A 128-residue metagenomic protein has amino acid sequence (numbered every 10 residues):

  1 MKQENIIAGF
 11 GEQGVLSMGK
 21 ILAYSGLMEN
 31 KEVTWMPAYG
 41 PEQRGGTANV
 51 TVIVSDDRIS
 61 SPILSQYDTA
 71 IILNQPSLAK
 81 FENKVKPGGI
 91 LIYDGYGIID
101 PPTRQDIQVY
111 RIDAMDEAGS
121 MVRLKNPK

Functional and structural regions predicted by a protein language model:
M1-K128: Active-site cofactor/cluster-binding pocket
